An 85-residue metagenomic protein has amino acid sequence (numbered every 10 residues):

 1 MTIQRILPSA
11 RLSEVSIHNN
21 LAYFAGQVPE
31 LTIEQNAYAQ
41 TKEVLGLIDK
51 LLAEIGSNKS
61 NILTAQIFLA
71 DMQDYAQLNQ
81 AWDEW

Functional and structural regions predicted by a protein language model:
M1-W85: Short, polar/acidic, helix-capping and beta-turn segments at strand->helix junctions that line the mouths
